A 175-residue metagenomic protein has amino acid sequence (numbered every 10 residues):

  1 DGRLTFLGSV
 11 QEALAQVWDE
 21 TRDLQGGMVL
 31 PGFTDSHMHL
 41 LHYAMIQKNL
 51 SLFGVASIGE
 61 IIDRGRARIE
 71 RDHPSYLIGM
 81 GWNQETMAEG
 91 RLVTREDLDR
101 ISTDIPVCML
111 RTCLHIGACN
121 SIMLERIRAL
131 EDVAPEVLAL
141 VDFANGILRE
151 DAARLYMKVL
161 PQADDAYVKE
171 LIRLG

Functional and structural regions predicted by a protein language model:
R3-G175: Divalent metal-binding segments
